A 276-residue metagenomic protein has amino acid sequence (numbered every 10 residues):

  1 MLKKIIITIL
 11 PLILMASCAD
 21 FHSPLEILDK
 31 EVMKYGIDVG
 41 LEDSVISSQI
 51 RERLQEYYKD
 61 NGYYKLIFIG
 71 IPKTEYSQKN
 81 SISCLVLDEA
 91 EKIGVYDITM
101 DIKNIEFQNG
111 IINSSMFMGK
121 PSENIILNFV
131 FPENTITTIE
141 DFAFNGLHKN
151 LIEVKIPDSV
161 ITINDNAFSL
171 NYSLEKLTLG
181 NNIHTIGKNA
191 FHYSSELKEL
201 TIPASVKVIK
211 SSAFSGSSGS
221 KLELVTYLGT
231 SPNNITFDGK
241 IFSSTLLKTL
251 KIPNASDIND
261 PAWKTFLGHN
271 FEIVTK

Functional and structural regions predicted by a protein language model:
L2, L10-E42: Bacterial Sec-dependent N-terminal signal peptides
S17-S23, S243-K276: Extracellular/surface-exposed low-complexity segments
G36-K59, S83-L87: Acidic Gly/Asp/Thr-rich repetitive segments characteristic of extracellular carbohydrate-active and adhesion proteins
R53-Y58, V86-I93, M116-P121, F144-N145 (+2 more regions): Leucine-rich repeat
L66-P72, Y96-N109, E123-T138, H148-T162 (+5 more regions): Structural signature of tandem-repeat unit edges
T74-A90, I111-S115, T236: Well-ordered, non-membrane alpha-helical segments in soluble/globular domains
S115, E140-N145, N164-S169, G187-A190 (+3 more regions): Consensus positions within tandem repeat domains that build extended binding/scaffold surfaces
S115-M118, P132, E140-A143, S243 (+1 more regions): A composition-driven surface/loop motif
